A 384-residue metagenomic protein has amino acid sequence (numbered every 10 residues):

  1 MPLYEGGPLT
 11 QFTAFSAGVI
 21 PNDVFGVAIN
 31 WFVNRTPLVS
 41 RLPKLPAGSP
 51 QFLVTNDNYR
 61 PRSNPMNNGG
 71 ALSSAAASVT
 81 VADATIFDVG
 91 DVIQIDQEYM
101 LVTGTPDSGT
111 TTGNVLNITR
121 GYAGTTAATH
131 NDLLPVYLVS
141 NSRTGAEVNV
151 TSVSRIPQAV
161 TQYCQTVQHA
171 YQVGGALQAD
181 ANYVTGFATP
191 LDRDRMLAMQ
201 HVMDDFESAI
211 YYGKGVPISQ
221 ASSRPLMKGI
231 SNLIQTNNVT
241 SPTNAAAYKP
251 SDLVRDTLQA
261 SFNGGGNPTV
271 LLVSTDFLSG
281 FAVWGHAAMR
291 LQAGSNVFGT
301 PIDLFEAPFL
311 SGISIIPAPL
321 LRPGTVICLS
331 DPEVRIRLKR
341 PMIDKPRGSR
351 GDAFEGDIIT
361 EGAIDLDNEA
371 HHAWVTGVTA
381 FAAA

Functional and structural regions predicted by a protein language model:
P2-D23, P46-T55, L304-E306, S314 (+1 more regions): Hydrophobic, glycine-enriched assembly/anchoring segments
Y4-T129, A382: Autoprocessing Asn-cyclization modules and mimics
G7-S16, Y99, S108-G175: Cys-His-centered catalytic/binding microenvironment captured across papain-like cysteine peptidases and homologous
P50-N64, N244-M342: Extended oligomerization regions of viral-like shell subunits
T55, A75, T80-A82, D96 (+8 more regions): A structural detector for beta-sheet-dominated domains
P106, Y122, T275-F277, P319 (+1 more regions): Short, flexible loop/turn elements at secondary-structure junctions
S154-L253: Alpha-helical scaffold segments that mediate packing/assembly in large oligomeric complexes
